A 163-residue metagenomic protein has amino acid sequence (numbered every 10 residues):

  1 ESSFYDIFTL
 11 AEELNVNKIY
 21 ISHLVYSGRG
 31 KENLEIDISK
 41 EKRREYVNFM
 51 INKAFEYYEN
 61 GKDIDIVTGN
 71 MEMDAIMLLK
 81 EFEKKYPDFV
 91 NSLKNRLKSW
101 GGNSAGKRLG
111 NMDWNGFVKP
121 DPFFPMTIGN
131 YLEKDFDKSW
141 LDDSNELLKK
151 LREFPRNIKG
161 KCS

Functional and structural regions predicted by a protein language model:
E1-N115, K119-Y131: Radical SAM enzyme [4Fe-4S]-AdoMet core and its adjacent flexible, acidic and glycine-rich loops/tails across
S92, L97, F117, F124-S163: Membrane-interface junctions of multi-pass transporters
